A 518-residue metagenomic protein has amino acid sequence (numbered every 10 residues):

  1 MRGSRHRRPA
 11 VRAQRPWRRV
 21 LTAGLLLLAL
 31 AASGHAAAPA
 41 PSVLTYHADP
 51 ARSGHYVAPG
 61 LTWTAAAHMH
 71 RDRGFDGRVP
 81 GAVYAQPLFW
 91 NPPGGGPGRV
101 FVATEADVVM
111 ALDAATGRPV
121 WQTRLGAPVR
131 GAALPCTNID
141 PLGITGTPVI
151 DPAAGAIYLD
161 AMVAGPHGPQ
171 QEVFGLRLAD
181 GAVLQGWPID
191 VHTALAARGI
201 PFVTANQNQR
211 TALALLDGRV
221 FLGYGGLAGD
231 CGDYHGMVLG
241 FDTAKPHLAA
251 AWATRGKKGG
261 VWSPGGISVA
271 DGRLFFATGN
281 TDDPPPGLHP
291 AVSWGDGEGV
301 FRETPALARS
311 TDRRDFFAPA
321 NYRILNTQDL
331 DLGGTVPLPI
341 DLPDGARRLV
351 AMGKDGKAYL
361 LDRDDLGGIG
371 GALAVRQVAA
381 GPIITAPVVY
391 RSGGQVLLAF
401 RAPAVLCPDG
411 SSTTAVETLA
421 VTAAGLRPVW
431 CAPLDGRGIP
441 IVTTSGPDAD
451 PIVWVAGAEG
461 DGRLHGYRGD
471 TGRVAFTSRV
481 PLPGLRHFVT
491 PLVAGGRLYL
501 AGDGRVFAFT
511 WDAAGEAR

Functional and structural regions predicted by a protein language model:
G3-T22: Bacterial N-terminal signal peptides that target proteins for export
L21-A32: Bacterial N-terminal signal peptides
L30-A40: Bacterial Sec-dependent signal peptides at the C-terminal "C-region" and cleavage site
A37-P39, D512-R518: Low-complexity, Pro/Thr/Ser/Gly/Ala-rich linker/spacer regions in secreted, extracellular modular proteins
P41-T304, R314-L342, R348-L361, A386-V388 (+5 more regions): Mobile, glycine-rich extracellular loop/lid and propeptide segments that shape or gate substrate/ligand access
L307-R309, D344, G367, I383 (+2 more regions): Proteins synthesized as precursors that undergo proteolytic processing into mature forms
G371-A379, P428: Inter-blade linker and blade-boundary elements of WD-repeat/beta-propeller domains
P387-I452: C-terminal structural cap/anchor segments
